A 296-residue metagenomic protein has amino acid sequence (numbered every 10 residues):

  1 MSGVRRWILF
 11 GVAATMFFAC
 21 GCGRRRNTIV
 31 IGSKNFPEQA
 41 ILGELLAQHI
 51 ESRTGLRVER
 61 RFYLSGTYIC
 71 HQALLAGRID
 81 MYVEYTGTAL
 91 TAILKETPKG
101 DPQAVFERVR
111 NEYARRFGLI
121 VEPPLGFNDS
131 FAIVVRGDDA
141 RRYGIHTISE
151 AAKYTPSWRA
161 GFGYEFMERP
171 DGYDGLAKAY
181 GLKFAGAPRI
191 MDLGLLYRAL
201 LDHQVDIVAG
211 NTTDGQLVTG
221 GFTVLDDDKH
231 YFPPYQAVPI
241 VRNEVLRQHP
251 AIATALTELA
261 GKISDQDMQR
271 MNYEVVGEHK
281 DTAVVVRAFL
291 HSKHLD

Functional and structural regions predicted by a protein language model:
W7-L9: N-terminal export leaders
F18-G21: C-terminal motif of bacterial Sec signal peptides marking the signal peptidase cleavage site
T28-E59, L125-R198, D202, K280-V284: Bilobed "Venus flytrap"/periplasmic-binding protein-like clamshell domains and structurally analogous long
Y63-T67, G77-L90, V105-V109, R136 (+4 more regions): Beta->alpha turn/N-cap motifs
L75-E84, T155-W158, G175, L200-G210: Alpha-to-beta junction loops
I93-E122, D202-V205, Q216-H230: Ligand-binding "clamshell"
F131-R141, Q236-H249: A bilobed periplasmic-binding-protein/Venus flytrap-type ligand-binding module shared by bacterial periplasmic
M167, D171-L182, P250-D296: An extracytoplasmic/periplasmic, membrane-proximal ligand-sensing/linker region
